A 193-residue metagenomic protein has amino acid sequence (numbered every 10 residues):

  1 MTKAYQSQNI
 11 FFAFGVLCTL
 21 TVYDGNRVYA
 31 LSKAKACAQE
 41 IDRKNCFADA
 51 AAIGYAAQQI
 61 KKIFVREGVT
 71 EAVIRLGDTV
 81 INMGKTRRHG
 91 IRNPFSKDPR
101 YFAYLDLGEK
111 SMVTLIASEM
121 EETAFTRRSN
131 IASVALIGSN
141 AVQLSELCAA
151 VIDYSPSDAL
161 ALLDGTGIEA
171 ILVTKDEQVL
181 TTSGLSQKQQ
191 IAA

Functional and structural regions predicted by a protein language model:
M1-A193: Mature catalytic core of soluble alpha/beta enzymes
